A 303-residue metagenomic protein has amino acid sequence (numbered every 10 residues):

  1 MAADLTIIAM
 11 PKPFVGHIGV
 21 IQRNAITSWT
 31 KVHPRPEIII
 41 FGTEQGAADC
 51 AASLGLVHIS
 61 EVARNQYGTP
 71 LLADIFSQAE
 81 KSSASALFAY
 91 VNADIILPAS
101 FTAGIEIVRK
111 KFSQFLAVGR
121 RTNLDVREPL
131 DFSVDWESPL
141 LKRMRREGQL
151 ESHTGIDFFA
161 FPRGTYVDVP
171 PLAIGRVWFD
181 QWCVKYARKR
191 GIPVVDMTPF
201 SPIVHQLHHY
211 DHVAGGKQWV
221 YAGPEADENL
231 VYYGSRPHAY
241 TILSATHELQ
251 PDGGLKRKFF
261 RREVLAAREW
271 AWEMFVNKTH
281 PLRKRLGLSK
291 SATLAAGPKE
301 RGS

Functional and structural regions predicted by a protein language model:
M1-T27: N-proximal low-complexity "stem/linker" segments adjacent to membrane-targeting elements
D4-L5, T27-I39, L56: Short loop->beta transition adjacent to catalytic acidic/histidine clusters or analogous donor-positioning motifs
L5-P11, L172-S303: C-terminal catalytic/acceptor-binding lobe
G16-I18, Q45-C50, D125-E128: Short, charged/polar "capping" segments at the starts of alpha-helices and the immediately preceding loops
T30, A52, R188: Anion (oxyanion) recognition and catalysis
P36-T43, A117-V118: Short, hydrophobic beta-strand segments that form beta-sheet elements in well-ordered domains
I40-V91, P98-A99: Active-site-proximal specificity loops/subdomain of glycosyltransferases
E80, I96-Q181, K185: Conserved catalytic core of nucleotide-sugar-dependent glycosyltransferases
